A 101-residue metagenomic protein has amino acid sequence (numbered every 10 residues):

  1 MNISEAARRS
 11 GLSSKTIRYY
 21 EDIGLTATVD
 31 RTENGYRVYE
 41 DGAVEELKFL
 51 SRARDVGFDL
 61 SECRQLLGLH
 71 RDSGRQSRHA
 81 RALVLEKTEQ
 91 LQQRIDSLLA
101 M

Functional and structural regions predicted by a protein language model:
N2-R8, A27-E33, V38-M101: Arg/Lys-rich, alpha-helical DNA-contact motif
K15: Key DNA-contact positions within bacterial/archaeal DNA-binding proteins
G24: Glycine-centered, phosphate/nucleic-acid-interacting loop/turn motifs that mediate DNA/RNA or nucleotide
